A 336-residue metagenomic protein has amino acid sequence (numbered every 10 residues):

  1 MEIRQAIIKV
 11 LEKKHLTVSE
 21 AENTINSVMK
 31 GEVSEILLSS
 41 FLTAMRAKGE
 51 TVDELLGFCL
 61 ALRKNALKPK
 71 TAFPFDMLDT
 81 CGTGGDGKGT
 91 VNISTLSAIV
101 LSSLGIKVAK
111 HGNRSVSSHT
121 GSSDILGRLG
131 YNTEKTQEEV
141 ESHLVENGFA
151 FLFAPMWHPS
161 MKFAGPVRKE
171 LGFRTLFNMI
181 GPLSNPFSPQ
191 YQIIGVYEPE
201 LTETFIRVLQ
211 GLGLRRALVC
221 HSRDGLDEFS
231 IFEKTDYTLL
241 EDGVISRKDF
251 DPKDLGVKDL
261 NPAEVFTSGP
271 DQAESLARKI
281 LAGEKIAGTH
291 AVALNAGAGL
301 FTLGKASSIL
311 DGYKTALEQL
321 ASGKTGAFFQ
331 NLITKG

Functional and structural regions predicted by a protein language model:
M1-T90, L104, V108, K258-T267 (+4 more regions): Acidic, glycine/proline-rich low-complexity segments that act as flexible tails and inter-domain linkers
K9, K64-L67, T90, G105 (+2 more regions): Glycine-rich anion-binding loops and their surrounding alpha/beta cores
S40, T95-V100, A291, N295-A298: Short amphipathic alpha-helical face segments that pack within enzyme cores and frequently flank/anchor catalytic
L42, A98, S123, E141 (+3 more regions): Short glycine-/small-residue-rich flexible loop motifs, especially phosphate/cofactor-binding loops
G82, D86-H143: A generic, well-ordered mixed alpha/beta core segment in the N-terminal half of proteins
